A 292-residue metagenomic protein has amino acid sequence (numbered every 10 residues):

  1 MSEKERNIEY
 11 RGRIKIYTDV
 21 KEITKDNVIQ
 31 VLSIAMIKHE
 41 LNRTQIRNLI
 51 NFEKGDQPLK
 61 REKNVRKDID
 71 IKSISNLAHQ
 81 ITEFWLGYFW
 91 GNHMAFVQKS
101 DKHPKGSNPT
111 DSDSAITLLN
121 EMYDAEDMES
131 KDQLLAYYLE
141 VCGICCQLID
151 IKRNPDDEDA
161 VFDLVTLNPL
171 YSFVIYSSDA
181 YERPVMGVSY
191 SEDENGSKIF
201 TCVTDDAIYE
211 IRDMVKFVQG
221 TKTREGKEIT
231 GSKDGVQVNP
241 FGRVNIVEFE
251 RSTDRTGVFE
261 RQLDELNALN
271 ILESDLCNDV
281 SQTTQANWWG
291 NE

Functional and structural regions predicted by a protein language model:
M1-L170, D179: Extended, helix-rich architectural segments
K4-R6, Y10, V31, L41 (+7 more regions): Intrinsic disorder/low-complexity segments enriched in polar/small residues
T18, T24, T44, T82 (+8 more regions): Residue-identity detector for threonine
T82, G87, D206, I246 (+1 more regions): Intrinsically disordered regions, especially transient/low-confidence alpha-helical propensity segments and coil-helix
N120, E129, Q133-R255: Extended, regular secondary-structure scaffolds
K227-E292: Extended, charged amphipathic alpha-helical segments
